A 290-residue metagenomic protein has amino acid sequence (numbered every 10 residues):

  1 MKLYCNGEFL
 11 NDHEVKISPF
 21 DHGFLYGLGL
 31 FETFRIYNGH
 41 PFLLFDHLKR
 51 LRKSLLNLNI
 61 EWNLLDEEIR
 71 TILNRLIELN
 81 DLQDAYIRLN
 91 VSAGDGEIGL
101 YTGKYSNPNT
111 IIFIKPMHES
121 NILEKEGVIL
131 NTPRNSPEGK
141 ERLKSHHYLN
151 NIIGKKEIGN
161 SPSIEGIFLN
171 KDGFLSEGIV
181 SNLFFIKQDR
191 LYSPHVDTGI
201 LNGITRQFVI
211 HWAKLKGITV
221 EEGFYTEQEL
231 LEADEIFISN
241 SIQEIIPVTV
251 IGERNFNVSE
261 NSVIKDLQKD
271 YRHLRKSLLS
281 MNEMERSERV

Functional and structural regions predicted by a protein language model:
M1-R75, S92, E97, Y101-V290: Helix-start/capping segments and mature chain N-termini
L79-V91: Ordered, amphipathic secondary-structure segments that act as subunit-interaction surfaces in large macromolecular
